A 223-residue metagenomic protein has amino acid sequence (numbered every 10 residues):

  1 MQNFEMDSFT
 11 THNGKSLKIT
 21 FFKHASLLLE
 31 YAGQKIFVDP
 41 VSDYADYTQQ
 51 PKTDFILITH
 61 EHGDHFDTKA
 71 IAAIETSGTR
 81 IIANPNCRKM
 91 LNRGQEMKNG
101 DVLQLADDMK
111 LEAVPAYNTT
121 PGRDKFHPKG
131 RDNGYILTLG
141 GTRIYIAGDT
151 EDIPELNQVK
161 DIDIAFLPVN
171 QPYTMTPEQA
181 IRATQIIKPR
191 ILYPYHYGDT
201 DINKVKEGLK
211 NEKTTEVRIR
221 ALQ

Functional and structural regions predicted by a protein language model:
M1-P51, E96-K160, R220-Q223: Core dinuclear metal-dependent hydrolase active-site scaffold
Q34-I36, F55, R80, T142-I144 (+2 more regions): Structural motif
V38-D39, L57-I58, E112, A116 (+2 more regions): Redox-cofactor binding/interface segments in oxidoreductases and associated redox assembly factors
S42-C87, D161-F166: Active-site metal-binding motif and surrounding structural segment of the metallo-beta-lactamase
Y44-D46, H62-F66, R88-L91, D101-Q104 (+4 more regions): Active-site environment of divalent metal-dependent phosphoester hydrolases
K69-I74, E155-Q158, Q179-A183: A short acidic, amphipathic alpha-helical/loop segment
R93-M109, K129, I181, Q185-Q223: Binuclear metal-ion centers of metallo-dependent hydrolases, dominated by the metallo-beta-lactamase
I162-L167, Q171-P194: Proline-aspartate-enriched helix->loop->beta-strand connector
